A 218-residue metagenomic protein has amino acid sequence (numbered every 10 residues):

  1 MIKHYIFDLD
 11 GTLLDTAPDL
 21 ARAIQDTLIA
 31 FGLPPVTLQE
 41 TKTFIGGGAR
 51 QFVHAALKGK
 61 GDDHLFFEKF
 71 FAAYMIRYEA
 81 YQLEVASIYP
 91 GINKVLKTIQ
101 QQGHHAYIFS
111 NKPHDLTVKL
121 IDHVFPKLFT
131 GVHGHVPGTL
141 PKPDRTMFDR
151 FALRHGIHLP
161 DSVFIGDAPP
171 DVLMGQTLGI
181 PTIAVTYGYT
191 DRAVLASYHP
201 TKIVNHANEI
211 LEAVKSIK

Functional and structural regions predicted by a protein language model:
M1-K3, Q39, Q100, H114 (+1 more regions): Asp-based, Mg2+/Mn2+-dependent phosphohydrolase catalytic module
I2-K94, Q101-H105, P113-V118: N-terminal helical cap/lid subdomain that shapes the substrate entry/recognition surface in HAD-like hydrolases
Y74, G91, V95, H105 (+3 more regions): Residue-level recognition of specific faces of alpha-helices
